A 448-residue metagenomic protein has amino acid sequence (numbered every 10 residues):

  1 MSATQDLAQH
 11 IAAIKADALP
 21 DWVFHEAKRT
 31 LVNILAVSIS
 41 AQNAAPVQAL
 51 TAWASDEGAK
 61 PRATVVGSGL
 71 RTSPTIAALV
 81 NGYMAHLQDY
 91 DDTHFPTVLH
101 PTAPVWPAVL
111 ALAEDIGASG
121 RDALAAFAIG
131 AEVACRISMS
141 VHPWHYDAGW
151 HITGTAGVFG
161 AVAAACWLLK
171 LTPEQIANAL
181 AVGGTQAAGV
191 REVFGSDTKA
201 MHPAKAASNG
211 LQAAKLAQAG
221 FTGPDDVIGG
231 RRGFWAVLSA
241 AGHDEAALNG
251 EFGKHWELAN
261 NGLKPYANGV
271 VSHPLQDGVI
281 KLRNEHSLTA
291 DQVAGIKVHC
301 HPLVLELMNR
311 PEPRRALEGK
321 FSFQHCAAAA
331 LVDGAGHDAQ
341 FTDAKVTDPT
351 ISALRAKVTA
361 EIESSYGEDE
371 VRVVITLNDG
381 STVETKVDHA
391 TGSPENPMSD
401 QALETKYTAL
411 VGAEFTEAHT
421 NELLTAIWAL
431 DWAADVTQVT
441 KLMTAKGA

Functional and structural regions predicted by a protein language model:
M1-V98, R191, G195-S208, Q212-A448: Terminal-appendage/accessory-domain detector
A3, L7, P104, A126-I129 (+2 more regions): Amphipathic, well-ordered alpha-helical segments in soluble domains
L79-H94, P101-S119, V133: Function-dense linear segments that define catalytic or interfacial modules in macromolecule-processing proteins
P96-A103, H151, T155: Glycine/serine-rich anion-binding loops at beta->alpha junctions that coordinate negatively charged ligand groups
L99-A103, A118-R121, A125-A128, A339-A344: Contiguous domain-boundary segments centered on the initiation and propagation of an alpha-helix
A103-A111, A156, G160-A164, P274-D277 (+1 more regions): Short amphipathic alpha-helical face segments that pack within enzyme cores and frequently flank/anchor catalytic
A113-Q212, P224-R231: Glycine-rich, mobile lid/loop segments that gate access to catalytic sites or pores
